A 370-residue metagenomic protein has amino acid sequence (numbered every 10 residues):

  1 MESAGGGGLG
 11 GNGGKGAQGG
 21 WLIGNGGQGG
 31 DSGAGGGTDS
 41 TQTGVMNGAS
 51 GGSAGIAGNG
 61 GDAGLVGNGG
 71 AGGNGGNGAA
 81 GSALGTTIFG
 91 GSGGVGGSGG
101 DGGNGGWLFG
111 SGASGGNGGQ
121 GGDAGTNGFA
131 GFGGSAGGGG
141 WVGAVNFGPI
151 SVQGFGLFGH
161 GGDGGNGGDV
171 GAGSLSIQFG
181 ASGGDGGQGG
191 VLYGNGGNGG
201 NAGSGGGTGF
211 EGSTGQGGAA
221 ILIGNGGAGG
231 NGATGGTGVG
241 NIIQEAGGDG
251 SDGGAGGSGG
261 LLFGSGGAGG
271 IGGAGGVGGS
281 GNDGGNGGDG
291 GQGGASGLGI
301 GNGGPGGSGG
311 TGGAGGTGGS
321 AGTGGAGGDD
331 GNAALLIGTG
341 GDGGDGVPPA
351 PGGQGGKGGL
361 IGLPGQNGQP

Functional and structural regions predicted by a protein language model:
M1-P370: Glycine-centric low-complexity repeats
